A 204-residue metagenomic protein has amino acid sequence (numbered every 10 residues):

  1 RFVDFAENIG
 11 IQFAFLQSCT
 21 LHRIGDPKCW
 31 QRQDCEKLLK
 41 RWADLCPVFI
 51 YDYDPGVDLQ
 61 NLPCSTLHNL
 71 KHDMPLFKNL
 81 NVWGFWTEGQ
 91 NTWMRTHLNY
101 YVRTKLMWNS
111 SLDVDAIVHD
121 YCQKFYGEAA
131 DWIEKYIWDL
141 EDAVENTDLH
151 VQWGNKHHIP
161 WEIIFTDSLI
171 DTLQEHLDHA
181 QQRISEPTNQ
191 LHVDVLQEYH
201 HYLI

Functional and structural regions predicted by a protein language model:
F2-F5, P63-S65: Short glycine-biased active-site loop of nucleotidyltransferases that positions the nucleotide triphosphate and helps
V3-C29, Q90: Aromatic- and acid-rich polysaccharide-binding/catalytic face of secreted or lumenal carbohydrate-active enzymes
F13, W30-D131, K135: Structured mid-domain segments that build the active-site/substrate or prosthetic-cofactor binding neighborhood
Q17-K28, D54-Q60, K156-P160: Glycine- and acidic
L80-N81, L106-I204: Catalytic domains of carbohydrate-active enzymes that cleave complex glycans
